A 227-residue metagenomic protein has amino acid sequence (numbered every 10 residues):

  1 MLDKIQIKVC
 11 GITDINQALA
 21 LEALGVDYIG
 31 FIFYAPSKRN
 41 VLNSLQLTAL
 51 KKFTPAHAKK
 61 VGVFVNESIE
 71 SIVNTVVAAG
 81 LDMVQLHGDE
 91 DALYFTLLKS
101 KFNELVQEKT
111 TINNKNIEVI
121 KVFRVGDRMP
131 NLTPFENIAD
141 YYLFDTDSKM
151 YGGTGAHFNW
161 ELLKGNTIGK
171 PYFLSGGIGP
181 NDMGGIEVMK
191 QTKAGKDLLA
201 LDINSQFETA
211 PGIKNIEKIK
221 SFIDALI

Functional and structural regions predicted by a protein language model:
M1-E104, E108-I227: Conserved N-terminal beta1-alpha1 strand-loop-helix module at the mouth
